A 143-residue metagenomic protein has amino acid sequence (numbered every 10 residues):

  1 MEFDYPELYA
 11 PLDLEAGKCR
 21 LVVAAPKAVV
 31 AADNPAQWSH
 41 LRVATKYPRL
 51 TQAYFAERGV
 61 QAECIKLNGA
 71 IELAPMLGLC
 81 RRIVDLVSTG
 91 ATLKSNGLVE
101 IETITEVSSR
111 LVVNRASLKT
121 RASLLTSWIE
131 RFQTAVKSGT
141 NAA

Functional and structural regions predicted by a protein language model:
M1-A143: Domain-level signature for soluble enzymes in the chorismate/prephenate branch of the shikimate pathway
